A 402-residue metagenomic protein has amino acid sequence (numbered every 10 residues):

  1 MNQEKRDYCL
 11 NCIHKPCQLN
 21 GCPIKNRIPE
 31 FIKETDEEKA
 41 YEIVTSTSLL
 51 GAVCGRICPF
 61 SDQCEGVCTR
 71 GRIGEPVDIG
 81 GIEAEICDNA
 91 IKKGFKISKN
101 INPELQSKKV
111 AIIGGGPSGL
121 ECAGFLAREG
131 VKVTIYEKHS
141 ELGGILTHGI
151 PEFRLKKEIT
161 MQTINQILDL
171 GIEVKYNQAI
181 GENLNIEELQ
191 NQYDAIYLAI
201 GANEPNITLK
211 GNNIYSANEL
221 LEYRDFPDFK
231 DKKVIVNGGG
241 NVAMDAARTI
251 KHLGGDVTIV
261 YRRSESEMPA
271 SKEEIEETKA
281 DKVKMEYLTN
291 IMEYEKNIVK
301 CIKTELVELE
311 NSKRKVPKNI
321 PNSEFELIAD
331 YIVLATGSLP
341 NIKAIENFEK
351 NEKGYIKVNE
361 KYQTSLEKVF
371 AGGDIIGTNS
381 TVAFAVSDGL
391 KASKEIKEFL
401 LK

Functional and structural regions predicted by a protein language model:
M1-K109, I196-N213, A329, S338-P340 (+3 more regions): Ferredoxin-type iron-sulfur electron-transfer modules and their immediate structural context
L49, G116-P117, E141, G240-V242 (+1 more regions): Residue-level detector of alpha-helix initiation sites
I82, I86-E104, N165-E182, P205-L253 (+1 more regions): Glycine-rich dinucleotide-binding loop and its adjacent helix/turn
K109-A111, M161-K210, M292-K300, L339: Feature captures the FAD/FMN-dependent oxidoreductase FAD-binding
V110-K132, A243-K251: N-terminal Rossmann-like FAD-binding beta1-loop-alpha1 element of flavoenzymes
K132-I135, H139-L170, V174, A247-E293: Rossmann-like dinucleotide-binding cores of NAD(P)H-dependent redox enzymes
N212-K232, S312-N379: FAD-site-proximal beta/loop scaffold in flavoenzymes
